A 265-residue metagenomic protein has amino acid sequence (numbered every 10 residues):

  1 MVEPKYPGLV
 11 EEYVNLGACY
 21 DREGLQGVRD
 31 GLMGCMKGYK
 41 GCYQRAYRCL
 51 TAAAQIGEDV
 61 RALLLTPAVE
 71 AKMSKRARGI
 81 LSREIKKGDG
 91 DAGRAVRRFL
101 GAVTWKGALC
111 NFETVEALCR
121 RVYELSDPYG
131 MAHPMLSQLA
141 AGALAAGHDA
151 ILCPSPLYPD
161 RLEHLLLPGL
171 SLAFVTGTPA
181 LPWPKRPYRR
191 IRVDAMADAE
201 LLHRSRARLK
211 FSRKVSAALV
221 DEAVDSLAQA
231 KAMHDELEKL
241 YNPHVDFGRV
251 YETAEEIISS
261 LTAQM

Functional and structural regions predicted by a protein language model:
M1-Y43, G142-D221: Conserved nucleotide-sensing/catalytic segment adjacent to the nucleotide-binding pocket in NTP-handling enzymes
G31-D89, R208-I257: An accessory alpha-helical subdomain
G79-T114: N-terminal pre-Walker A segment at the start of P-loop NTPase domains
E84-K87, A132-Q138, S155: A broad, low-specificity signal for short, low-complexity segments enriched in glycine/proline and polar/charged
G90, R121, E255, S259-M265: N-terminal low-complexity, Ser/Thr/acidic repeat segments characteristic of secreted and surface-exposed proteins
K106-E113, C119, L167-L172: Accessory recognition modules or surfaces
L109-C110, C119-A143: Glycine-rich phosphate-binding P-loop
